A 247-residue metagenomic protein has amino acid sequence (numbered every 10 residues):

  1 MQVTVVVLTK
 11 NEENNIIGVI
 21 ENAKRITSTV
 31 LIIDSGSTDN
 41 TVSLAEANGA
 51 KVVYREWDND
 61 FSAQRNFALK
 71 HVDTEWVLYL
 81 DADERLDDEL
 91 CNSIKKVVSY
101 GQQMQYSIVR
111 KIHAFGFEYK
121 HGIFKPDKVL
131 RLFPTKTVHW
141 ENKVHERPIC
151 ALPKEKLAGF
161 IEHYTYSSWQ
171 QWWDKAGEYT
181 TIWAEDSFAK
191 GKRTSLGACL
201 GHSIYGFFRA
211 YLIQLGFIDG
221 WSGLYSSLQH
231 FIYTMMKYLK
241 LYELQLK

Functional and structural regions predicted by a protein language model:
M1-T4: Extreme N-terminal starter segment of soluble prokaryotic enzymes
V6-T29: Short, well-formed alpha-helical segments that are part of the catalytic scaffolds of diverse glycosyltransferases
V7, S28-G36, V53, D81-A82: Short beta-strand/loop segment that forms part of the nucleotide-sugar
E13, N22, D34-L44, W57 (+1 more regions): A conserved acidic beta->alpha catalytic loop
G18, S43, E89-N92: Generic recognition of short, well-ordered alpha-helical segments
S28, V42-H71: Conserved donor nucleotide-binding strand/loop of the catalytic core
S62-L69, W76, D87-K247: Catalytic-site signature of metal-activated, phosphate-bearing donor transferases, centered on the GT-A/GT-A-like
T74-A82: Short, structured active-site "lid" loops
